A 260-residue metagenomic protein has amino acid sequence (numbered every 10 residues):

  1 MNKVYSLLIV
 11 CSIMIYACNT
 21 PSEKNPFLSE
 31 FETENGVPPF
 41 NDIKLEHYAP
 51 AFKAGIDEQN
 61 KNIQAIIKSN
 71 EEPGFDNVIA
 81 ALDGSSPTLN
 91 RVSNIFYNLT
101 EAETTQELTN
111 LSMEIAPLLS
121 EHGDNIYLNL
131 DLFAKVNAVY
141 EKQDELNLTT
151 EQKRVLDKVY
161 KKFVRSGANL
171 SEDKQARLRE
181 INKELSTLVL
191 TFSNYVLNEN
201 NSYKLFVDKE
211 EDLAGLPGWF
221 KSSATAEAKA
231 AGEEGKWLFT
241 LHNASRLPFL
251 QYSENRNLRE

Functional and structural regions predicted by a protein language model:
M1-E23: Bacterial Sec-dependent N-terminal signal peptides
C18-E260: Zn2+-dependent metallopeptidase catalytic domains
